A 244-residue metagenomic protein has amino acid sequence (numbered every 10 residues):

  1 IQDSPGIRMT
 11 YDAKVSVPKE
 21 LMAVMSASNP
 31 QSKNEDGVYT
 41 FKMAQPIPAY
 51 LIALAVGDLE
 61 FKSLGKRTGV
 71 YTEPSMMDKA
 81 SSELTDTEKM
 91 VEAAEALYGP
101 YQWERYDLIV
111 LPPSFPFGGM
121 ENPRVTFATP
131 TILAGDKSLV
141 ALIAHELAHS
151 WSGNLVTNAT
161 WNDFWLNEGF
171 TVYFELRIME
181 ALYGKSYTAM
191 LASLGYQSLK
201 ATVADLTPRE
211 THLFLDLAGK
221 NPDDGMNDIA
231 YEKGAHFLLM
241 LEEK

Functional and structural regions predicted by a protein language model:
I1-R105, N227-D228: Acidic/His-enriched low-complexity segments
F41, V70-K244: Hydrophobic alpha-helical and helix-loop surface patches within well-folded domains that function as non-catalytic
